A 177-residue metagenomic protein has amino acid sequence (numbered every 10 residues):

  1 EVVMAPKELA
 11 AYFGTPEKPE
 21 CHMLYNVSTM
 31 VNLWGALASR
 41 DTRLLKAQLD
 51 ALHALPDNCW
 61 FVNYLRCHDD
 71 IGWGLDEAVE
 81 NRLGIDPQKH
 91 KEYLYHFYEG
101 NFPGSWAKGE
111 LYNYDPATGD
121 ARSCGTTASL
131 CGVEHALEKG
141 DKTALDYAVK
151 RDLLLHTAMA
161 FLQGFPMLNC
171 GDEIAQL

Functional and structural regions predicted by a protein language model:
E1-L177: Active-site and adjacent substrate-binding regions of carbohydrate-active enzymes
